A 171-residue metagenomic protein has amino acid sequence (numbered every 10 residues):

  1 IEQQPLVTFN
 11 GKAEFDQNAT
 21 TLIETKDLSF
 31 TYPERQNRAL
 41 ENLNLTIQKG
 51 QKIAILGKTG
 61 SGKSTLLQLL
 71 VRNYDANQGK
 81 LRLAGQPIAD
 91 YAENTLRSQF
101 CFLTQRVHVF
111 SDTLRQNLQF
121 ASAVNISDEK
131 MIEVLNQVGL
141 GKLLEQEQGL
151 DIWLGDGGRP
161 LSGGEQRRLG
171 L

Functional and structural regions predicted by a protein language model:
I1-K12: Transmembrane helical bundles of ABC transporter permease domains
V7, D16-L171: ABC-type nucleotide-binding domain
